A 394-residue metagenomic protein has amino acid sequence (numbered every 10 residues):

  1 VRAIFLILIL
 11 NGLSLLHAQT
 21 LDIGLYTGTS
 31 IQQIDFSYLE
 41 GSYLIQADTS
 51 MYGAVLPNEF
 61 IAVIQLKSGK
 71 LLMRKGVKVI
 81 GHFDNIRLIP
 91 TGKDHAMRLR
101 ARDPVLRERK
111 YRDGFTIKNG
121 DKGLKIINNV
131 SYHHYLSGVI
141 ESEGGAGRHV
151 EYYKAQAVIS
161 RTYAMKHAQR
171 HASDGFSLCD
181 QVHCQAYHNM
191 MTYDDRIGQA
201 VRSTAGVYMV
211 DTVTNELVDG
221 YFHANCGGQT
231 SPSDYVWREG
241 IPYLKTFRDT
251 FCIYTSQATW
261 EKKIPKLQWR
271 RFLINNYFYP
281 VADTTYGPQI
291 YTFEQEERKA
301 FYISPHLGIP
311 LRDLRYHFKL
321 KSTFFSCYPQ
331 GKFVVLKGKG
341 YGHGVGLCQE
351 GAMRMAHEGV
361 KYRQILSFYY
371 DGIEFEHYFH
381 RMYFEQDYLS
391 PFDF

Functional and structural regions predicted by a protein language model:
A3-A18: Sec-dependent N-terminal signal peptides
L15-F394: Conserved, single-site charged/polar hotspot
